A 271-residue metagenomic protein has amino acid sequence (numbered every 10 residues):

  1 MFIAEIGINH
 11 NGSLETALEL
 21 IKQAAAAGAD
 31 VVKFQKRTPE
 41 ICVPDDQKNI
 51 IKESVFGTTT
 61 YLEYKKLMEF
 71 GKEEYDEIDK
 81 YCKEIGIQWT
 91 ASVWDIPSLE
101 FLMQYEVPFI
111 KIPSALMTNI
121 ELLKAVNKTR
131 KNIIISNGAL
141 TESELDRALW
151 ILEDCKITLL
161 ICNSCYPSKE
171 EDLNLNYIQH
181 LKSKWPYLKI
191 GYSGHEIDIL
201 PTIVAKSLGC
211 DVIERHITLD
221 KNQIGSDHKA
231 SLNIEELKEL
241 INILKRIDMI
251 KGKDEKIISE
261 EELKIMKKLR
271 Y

Functional and structural regions predicted by a protein language model:
M1-Y271: Catalytic cores and adjacent flexible loops of soluble metabolic enzymes that perform enolate/carbanion chemistry on
